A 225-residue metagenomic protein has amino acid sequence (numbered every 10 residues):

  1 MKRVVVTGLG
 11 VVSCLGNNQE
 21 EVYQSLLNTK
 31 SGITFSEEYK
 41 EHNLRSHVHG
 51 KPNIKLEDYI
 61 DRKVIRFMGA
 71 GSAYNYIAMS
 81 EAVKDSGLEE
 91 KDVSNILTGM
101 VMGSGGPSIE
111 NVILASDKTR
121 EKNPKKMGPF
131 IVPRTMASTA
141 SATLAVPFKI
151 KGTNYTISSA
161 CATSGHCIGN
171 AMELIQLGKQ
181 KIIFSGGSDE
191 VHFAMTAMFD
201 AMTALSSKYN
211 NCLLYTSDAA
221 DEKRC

Functional and structural regions predicted by a protein language model:
M1-V64, S86: ACP-dependent fatty acid/polyketide chain-elongation machinery
R3, L97-G99: Residues that mark the start of a beta-strand
L9, M102-S104: Glycine-rich beta-strand-to-loop/alpha-helix junction loops that act as flexible
N17, N28-S36, I65, K84-I96 (+2 more regions): Acyl-thioester C-C bond-transforming condensing/cleaving domain
E21, G71-A78, T163, C167: Generic hydrophobic secondary-structure packing signal
E38-L88, M102, A137-K151: A glycine- and small-residue-enriched flexible loop/hinge segment at structural boundaries
K55, A219-A220: Small disulfide-bonded, cysteine-rich extracellular recognition modules and tandem repeats
